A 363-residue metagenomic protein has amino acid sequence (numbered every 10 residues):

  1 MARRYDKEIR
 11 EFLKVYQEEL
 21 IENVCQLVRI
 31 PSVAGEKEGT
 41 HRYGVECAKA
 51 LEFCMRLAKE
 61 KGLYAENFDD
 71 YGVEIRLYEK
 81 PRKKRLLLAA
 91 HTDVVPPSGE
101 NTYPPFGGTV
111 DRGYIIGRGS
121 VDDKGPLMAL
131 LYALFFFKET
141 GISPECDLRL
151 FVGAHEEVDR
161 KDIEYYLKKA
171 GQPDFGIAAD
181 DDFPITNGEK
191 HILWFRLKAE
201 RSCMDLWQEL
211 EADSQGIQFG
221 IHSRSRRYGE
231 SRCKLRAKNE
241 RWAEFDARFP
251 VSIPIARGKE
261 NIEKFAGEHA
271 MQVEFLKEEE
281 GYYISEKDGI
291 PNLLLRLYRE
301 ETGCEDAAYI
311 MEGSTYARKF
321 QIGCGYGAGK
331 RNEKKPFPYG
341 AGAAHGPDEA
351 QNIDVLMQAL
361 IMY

Functional and structural regions predicted by a protein language model:
A2-I115, P144: Acidic/His- and Gly-rich active-site-bordering loop/insert found across diverse amide/peptide-bond hydrolases
F12, C304-M362: Zn-dependent metallopeptidase/amidohydrolase metal-coordination segment
F12-E19, N23-I30, F53, L57-K61 (+6 more regions): Generic non-transmembrane alpha-helical segments
Y64-F68, E274-F275, Y309: Short beta-strand
K83-V152, A341-G342, G346-Q358: Active-site metal-coordination/substrate-binding segment of hydrolases, especially metallo-dependent peptidases
H155-E157, K161-A266, E279: Midchain, well-structured core segments that form catalytic/ion-binding scaffolds
S214-Q218, S225, G281-K330: Active-site-adjacent substrate-binding region of metalloamidase/peptidase-like peptide-processing proteins
